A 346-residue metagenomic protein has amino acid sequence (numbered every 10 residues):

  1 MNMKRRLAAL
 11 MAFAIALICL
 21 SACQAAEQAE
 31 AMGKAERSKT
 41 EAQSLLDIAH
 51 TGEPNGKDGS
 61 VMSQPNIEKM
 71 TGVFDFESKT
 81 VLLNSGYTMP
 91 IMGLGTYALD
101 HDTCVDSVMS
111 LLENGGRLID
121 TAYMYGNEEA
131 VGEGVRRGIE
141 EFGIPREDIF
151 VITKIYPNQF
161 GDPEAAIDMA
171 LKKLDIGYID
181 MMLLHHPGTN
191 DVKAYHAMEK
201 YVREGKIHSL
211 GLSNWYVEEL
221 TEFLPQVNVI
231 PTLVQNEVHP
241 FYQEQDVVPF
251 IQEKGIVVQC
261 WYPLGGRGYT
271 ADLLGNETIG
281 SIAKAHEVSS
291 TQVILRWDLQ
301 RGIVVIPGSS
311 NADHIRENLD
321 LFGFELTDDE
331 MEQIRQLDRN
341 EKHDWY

Functional and structural regions predicted by a protein language model:
M1-L10: Bacterial N-terminal signal peptides that target proteins for export
C19-A22: C-terminal motif of bacterial Sec signal peptides marking the signal peptidase cleavage site
Q24-A26: Bacterial signal peptide processing site
R37-I149, G265: N-terminal binding-site loop/beta-alpha segment at the start of enzyme catalytic domains that lines or forms
D100-L112, Q159-D175, E218-L220: Short, acidic/polar
P145-Q159, D180-P187, N214: A short, structured active-site edge motif that brings together acidic residues
E164-L183, K200-E204: CE4/NodB-like, metal-dependent polysaccharide N-deacetylase domain that modifies extracellular/periplasmic N-acetylated
H186-Y346: Beta/alpha (TIM)-barrel catalytic core signal, keyed to glycine-rich beta->alpha loops juxtaposed to Asp/Glu that bind
